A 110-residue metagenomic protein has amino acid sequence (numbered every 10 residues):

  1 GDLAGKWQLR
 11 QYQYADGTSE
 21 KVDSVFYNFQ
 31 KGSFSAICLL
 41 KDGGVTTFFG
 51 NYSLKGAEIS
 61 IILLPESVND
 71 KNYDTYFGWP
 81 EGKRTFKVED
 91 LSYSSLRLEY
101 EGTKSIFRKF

Functional and structural regions predicted by a protein language model:
G1-N51, K55-F110: Lipid interaction determinants
